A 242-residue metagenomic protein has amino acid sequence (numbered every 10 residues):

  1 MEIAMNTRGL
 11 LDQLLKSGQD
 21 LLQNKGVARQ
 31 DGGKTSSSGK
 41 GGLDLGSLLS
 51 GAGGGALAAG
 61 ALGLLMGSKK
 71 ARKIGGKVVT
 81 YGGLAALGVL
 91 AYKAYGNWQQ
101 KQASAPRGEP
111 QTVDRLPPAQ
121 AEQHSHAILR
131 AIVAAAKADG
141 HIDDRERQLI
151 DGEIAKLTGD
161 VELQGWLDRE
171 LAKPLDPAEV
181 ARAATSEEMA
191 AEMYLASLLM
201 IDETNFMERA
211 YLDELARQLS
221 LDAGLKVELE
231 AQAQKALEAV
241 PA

Functional and structural regions predicted by a protein language model:
E2-R130, R147-A242: Small-residue-enriched hydrophobic alpha-helices in membranes
I132-A136: Hydrophobic residues within the alpha-helices of tandem HEAT/HEAT-like
G140: Acidic, glycine-anchored loop motifs typical of Ca2+
